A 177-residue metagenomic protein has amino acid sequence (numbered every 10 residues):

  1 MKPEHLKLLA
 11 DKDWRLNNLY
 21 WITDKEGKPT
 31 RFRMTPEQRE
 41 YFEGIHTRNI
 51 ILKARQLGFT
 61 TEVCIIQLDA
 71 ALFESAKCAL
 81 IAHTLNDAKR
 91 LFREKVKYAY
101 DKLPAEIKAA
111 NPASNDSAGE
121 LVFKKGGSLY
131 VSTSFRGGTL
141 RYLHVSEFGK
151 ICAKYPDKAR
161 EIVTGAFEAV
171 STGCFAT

Functional and structural regions predicted by a protein language model:
M1-T177: Phosphate/NTP-binding elements of NTP-utilizing enzymes
